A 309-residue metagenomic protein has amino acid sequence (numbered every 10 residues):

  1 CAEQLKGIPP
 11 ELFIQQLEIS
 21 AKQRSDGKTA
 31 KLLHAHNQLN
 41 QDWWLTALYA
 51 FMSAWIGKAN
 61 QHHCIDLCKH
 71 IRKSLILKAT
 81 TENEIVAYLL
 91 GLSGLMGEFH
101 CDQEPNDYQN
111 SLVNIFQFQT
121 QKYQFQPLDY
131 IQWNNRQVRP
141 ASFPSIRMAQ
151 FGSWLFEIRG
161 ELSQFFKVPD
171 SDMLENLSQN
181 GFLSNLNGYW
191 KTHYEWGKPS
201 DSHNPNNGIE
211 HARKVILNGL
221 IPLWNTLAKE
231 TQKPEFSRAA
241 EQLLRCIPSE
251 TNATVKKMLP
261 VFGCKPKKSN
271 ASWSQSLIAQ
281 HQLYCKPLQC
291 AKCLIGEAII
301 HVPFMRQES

Functional and structural regions predicted by a protein language model:
C1-E18: Long, contiguous, compositionally biased segments that the model treats as domain-scale units
A21-S274: Hydrophobic, aromatic-lined core segments that form the binding pocket/scaffold for planar heteroaromatic ligands
G263-S309: Acidic, carboxylate-rich catalytic segments that either coordinate divalent cations
